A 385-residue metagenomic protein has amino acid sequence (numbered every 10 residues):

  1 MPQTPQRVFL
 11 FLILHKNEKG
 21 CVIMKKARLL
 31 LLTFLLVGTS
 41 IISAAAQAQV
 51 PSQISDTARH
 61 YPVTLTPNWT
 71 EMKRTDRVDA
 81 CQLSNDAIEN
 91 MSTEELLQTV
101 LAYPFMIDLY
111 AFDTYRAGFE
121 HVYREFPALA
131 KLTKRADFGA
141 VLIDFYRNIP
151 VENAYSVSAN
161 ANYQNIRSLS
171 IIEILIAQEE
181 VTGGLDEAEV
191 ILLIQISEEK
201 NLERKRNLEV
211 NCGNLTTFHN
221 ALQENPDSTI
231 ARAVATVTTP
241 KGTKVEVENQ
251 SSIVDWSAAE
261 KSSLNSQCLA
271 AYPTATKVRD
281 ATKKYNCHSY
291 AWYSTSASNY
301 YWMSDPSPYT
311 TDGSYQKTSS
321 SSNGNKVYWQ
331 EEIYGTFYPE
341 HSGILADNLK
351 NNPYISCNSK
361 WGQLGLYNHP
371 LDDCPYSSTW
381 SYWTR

Functional and structural regions predicted by a protein language model:
P5-I23: Short, Lys/Arg-enriched N-terminal segments with co-localized hydrophobic residues within the first ~10-30 amino acids
V22-L31: Bacterial N-terminal signal peptides that target proteins for export
L32-S40: Bacterial N-terminal signal peptides
I41-Q49: Sec-dependent signal peptide cleavage junction
P51-S228: Non-catalytic all-alpha helical scaffold/repeat segments
F218-T276: Intrinsically disordered, low-complexity, Pro/Ser/Thr/Asn/Gly/Ala-rich spacer/linker segments adjacent to signal
Q250-E332: Secreted/periplasmic proteins that engage bacterial cell-wall peptidoglycan
Y300-D372: ...with weaker cross-activation on analogous glycine-rich loops/strands in unrelated enzymes
